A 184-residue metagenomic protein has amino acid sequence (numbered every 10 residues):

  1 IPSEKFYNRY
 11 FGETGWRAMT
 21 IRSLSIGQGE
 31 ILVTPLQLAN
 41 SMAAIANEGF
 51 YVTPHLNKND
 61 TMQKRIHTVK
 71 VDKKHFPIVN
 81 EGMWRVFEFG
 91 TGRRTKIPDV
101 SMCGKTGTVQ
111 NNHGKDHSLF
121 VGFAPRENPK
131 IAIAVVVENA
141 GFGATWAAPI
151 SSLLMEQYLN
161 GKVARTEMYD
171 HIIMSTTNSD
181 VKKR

Functional and structural regions predicted by a protein language model:
I1-A140, T176, V181-R184: Beta-lactam-recognizing serine transpeptidase/beta-lactamase-like catalytic domain environment
L38, G143-A148, S152-M155: Short, charged, low-complexity patches
M62-H67, I150-R184: Short, gly/Ser/Thr-rich active-site loops of penicillin-recognizing serine hydrolases
N112-G114, T145, V163: Active-site-proximal flexible loops/turns
K130, F142-A144, G161: Intrinsically disordered, low-complexity acidic/polar segments
